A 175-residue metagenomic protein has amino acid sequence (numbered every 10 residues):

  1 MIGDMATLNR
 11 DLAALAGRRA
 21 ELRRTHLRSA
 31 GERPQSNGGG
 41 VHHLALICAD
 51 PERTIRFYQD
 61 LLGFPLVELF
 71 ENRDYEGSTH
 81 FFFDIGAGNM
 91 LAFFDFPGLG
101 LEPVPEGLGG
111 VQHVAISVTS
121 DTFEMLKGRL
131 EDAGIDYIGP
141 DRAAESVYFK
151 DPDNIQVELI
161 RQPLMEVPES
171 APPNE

Functional and structural regions predicted by a protein language model:
I2-E52, V114, V118, E166-E175: N-terminal beta-strand motif that seeds the catalytic metal site of vicinal oxygen chelate
R28-A30, E68-L69, G77, G98-P103: A short, acidic/glycine-rich surface segment
N37-G40, G107-V111, P140-D141: Short glycine-enriched loop/turn motifs at secondary-structure junctions
I47-M90: Core segments of cupin and vicinal oxygen chelate
A49-E52, V114-Q156, R161-V167: Vicinal oxygen chelate
D84, D95, Y148-K150: Short, well-ordered beta-strand micro-motif
M90-F96, G100-S117: Helix-adjacent hinge/juxtasegments
